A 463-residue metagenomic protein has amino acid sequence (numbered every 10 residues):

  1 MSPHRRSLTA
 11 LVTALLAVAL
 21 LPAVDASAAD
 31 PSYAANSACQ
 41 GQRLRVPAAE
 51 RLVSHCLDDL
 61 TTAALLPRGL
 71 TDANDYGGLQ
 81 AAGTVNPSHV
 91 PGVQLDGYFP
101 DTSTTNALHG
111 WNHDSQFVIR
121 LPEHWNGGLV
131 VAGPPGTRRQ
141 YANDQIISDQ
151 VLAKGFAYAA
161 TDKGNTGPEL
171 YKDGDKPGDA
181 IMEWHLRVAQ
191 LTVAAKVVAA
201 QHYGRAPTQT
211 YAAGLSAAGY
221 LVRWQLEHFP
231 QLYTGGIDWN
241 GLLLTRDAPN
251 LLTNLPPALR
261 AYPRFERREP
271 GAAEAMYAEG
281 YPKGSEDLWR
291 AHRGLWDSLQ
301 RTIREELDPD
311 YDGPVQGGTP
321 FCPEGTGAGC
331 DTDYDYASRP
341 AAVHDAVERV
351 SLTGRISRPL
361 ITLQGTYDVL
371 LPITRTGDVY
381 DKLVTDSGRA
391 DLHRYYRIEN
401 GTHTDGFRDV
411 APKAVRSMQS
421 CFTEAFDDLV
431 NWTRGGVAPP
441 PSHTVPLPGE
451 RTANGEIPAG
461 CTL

Functional and structural regions predicted by a protein language model:
M1-A29: Secretory targeting and sorting signals
D30-A107, N112-S115, G241-R355, P440 (+2 more regions): Accessory cap/linker subdomain of secreted extracellular hydrolases
Q80, H89, R139, Q209-R260: Primarily recognizes the serine-hydrolase "nucleophile elbow" in alpha/beta-hydrolase and SGNH/GDSL folds
L95, T104-L108, L129, L152-D162 (+1 more regions): A fold-wide structural signal in alpha/beta-hydrolase
E123-N126, K154, A200-A206, F229-T234 (+2 more regions): Secondary-structure transition/capping motifs at alpha-helix termini and the adjoining loop/turn into the next element
A132-K196, Q201, G401, G406-K413: Cap/lid segment of the alpha/beta-hydrolase catalytic domain
Y141-I147, E169-G174, G178, R223-H228 (+4 more regions): Short, solvent-exposed loop/turn and secondary-structure capping segments
P309-P458, T462-L463: C-terminal subdomain of alpha/beta-hydrolase-fold enzymes, centered on the catalytic histidine and its supporting
